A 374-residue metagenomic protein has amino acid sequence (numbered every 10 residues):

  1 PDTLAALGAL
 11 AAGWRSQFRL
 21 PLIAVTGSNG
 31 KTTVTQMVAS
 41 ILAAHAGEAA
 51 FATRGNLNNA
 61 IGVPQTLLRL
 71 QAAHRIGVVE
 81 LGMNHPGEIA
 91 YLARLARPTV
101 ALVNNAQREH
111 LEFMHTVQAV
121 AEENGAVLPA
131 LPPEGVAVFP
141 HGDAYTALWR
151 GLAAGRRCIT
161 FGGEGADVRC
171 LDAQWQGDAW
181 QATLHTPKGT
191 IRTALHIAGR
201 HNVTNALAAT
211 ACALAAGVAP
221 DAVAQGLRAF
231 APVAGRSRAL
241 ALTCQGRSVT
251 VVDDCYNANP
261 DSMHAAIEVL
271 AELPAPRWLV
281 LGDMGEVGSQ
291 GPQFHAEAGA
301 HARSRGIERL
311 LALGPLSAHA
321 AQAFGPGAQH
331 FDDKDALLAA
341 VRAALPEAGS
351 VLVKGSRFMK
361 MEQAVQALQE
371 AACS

Functional and structural regions predicted by a protein language model:
P1-D2, A328-L337: Short acidic-hydrophobic, aromatic-tinged amphipathic segments that line or gate anion-handling sites
A6-F139, L148-A154, A343, A348 (+1 more regions): Phosphate-binding loop of NTP-binding sites
V25, A234-L240, F358, E362-Q366: ATP-dependent carboxylate/acyl-activation modules
G30, M83-P86, Q107-E109, D143-A144 (+5 more regions): Short glycine-rich anion-binding loops that position phosphate/pyrophosphate groups of nucleotides and phosphorylated
V100-V249, A275, A300-R303, I307-R309 (+1 more regions): Acidic, Mg2+-coordinating active-site environments of NTP-dependent enzymes
V233, C255-H330, S356, C373: Active-site beta-alpha connecting loops in nucleotide-dependent enzymes
H330-D332, A348-Q369: Peripheral docking tails and interdomain loops at the edges of cofactor- or intermediate-handling domains
